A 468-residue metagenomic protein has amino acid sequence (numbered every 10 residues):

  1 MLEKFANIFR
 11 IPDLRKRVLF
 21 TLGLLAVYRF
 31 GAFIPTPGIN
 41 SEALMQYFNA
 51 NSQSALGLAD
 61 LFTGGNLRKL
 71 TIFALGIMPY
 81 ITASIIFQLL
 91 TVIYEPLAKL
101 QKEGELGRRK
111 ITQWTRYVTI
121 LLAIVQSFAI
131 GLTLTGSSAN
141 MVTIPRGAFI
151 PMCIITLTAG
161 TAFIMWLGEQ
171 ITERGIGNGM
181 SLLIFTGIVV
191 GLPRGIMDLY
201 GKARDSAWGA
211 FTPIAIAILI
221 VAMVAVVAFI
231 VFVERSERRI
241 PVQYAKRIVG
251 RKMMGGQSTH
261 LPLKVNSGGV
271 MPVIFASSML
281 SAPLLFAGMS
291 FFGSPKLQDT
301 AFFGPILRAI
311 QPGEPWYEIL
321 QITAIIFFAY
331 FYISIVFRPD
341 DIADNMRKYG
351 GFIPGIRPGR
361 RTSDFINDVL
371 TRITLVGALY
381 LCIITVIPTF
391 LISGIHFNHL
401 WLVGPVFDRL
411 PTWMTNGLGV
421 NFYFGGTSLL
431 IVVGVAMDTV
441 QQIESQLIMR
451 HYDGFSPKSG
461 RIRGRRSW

Functional and structural regions predicted by a protein language model:
M1-Q101, E105-W468: N-terminal cationic and glycine-rich segments that engage phosphates or anionic surfaces
